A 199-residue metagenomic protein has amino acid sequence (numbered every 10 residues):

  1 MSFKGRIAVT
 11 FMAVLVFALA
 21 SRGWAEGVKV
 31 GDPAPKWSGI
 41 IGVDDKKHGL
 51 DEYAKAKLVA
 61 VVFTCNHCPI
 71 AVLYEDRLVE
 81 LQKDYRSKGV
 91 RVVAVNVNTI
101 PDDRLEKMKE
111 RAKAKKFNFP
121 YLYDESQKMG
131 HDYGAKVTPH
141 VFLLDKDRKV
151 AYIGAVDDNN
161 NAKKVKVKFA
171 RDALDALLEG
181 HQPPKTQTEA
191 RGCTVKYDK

Functional and structural regions predicted by a protein language model:
M1-F11: Bacterial N-terminal signal peptides that target proteins for export
V9-A20: Bacterial N-terminal signal peptides
W24-D51: N-terminal "domain-start" segment that seeds a small globular fold
P35, K109-A151: Short, internal strand/loop/helix patches that form the active-site neighborhood or redox-interaction surface
L50-V72, L174: Short active-site neighborhood of thiol/selenol oxidoreductases, capturing the structured segment around
C65-E75, V141, G192-K199: Short, thiol/selenol-centered motifs that function as redox-active sites or metal-ligating centers
V72-K115, Y123-D132: Structural microenvironment flanking redox-active thiols in thiol-disulfide oxidoreductases
L143-K199: Thiol-/selenol-based redox modules, centered on thioredoxin-like and closely related oxidoreductase domains
